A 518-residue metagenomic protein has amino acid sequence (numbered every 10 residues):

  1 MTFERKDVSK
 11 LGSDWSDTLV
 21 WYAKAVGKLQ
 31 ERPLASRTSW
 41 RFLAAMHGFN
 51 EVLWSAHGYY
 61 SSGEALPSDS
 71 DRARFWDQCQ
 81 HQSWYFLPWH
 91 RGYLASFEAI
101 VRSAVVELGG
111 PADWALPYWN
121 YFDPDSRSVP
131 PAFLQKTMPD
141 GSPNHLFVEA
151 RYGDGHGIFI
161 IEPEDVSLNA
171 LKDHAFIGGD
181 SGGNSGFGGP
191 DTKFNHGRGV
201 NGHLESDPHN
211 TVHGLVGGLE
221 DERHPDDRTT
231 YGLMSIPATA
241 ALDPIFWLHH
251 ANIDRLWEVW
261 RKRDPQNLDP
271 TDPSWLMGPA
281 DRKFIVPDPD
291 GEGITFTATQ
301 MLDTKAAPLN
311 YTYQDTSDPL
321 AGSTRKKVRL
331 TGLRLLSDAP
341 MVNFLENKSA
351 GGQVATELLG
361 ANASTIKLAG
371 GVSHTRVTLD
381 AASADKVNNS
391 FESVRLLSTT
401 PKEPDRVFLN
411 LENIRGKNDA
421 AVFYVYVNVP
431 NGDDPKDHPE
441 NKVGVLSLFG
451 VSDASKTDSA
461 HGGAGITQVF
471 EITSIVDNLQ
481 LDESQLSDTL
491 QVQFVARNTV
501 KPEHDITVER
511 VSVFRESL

Functional and structural regions predicted by a protein language model:
M1-L518: C-terminal accessory segments of proteins
